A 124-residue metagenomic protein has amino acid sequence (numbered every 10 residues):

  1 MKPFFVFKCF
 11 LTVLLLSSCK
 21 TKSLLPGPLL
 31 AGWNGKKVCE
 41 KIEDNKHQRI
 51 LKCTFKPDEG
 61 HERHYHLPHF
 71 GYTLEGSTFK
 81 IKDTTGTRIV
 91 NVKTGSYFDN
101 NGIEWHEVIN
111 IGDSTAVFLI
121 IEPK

Functional and structural regions predicted by a protein language model:
M1-F5: Positively charged n-region of N-terminal signal peptides that target proteins for export
L15-S18: C-terminal motif of bacterial Sec signal peptides marking the signal peptidase cleavage site
K20-P26: Bacterial lipoprotein signal-peptidase II cleavage site
P28-K46: Post-signal peptide N-terminal segment of mature Sec-exported envelope proteins
R49-Y65, K82: Conserved short histidine dyad/triad with adjacent acidic residue
H66-T85: Glycine- and acidic-residue-biased ligand/ion/polar-headgroup-sensing regions
G76, I103-K124: Ligand-binding loop in jelly-roll beta-barrel domains
G86-I103: Short acidic-glycine-tyrosine-enriched beta hairpin
